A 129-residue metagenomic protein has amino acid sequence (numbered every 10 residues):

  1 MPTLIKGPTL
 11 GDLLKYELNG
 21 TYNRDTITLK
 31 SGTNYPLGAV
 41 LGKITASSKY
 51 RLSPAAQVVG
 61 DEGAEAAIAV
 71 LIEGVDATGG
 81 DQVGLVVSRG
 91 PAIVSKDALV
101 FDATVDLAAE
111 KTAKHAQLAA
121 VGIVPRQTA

Functional and structural regions predicted by a protein language model:
M1-A129: Surface-exposed, low-hydrophobicity beta-strand/loop segments enriched in small/polar/acidic residues
